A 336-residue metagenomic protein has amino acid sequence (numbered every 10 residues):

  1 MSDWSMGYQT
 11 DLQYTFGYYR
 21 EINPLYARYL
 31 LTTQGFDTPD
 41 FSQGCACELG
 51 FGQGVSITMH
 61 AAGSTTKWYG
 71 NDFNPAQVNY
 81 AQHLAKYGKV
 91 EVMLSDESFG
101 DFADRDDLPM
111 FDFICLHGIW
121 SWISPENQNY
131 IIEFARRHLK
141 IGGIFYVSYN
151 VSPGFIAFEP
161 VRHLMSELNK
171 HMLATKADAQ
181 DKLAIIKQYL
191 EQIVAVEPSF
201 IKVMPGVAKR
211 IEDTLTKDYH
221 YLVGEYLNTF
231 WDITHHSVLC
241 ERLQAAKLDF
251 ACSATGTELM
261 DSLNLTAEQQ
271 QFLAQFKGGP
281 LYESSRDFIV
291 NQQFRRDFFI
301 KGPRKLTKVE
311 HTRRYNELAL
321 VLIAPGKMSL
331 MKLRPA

Functional and structural regions predicted by a protein language model:
M1-D106, P153-P160: N-terminal charged/capping segments associated with class I S-adenosyl-L-methionine
A85, M110, N129-I132, E159-N169 (+3 more regions): Short secondary-structure boundary/capping segments
S98, F113-C115, A135: Hydrophobic alpha-helical bundles that form the membrane domains of multi-pass transporters
D104-I114: A short acidic, Gly/Pro-enriched loop at the edge of an enzyme's catalytic core that lines a small-molecule cofactor
D112-E126: A short SAM/SAH-binding and catalytic strip from SAM-dependent methyltransferases
N129-I141: A short glycine-rich, Lys/Arg-flanked "PGG" loop and its adjoining helix->strand segment in the class I
V147-A177, I186-S199: Conserved class I S-adenosyl-L-methionine
P198-A336: Rossmann-like AdoMet/SAM-dependent catalytic core
